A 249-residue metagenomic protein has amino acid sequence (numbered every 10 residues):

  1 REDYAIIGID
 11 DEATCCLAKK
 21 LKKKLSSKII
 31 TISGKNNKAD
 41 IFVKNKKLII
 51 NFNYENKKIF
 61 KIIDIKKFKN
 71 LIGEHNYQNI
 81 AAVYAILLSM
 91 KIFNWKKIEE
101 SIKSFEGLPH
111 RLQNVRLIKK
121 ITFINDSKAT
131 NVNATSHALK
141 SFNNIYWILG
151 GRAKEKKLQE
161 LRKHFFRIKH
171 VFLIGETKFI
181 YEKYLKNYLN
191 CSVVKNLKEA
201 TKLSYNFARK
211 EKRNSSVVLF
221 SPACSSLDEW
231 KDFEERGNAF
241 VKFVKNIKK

Functional and structural regions predicted by a protein language model:
R1-T122, E182, N190, V241: Acidic, Mg2+-coordinating active-site environments of NTP-dependent enzymes
K28, L88-N94, E100-H110, N114-K249: ATP-dependent carboxylate-amine ligase
